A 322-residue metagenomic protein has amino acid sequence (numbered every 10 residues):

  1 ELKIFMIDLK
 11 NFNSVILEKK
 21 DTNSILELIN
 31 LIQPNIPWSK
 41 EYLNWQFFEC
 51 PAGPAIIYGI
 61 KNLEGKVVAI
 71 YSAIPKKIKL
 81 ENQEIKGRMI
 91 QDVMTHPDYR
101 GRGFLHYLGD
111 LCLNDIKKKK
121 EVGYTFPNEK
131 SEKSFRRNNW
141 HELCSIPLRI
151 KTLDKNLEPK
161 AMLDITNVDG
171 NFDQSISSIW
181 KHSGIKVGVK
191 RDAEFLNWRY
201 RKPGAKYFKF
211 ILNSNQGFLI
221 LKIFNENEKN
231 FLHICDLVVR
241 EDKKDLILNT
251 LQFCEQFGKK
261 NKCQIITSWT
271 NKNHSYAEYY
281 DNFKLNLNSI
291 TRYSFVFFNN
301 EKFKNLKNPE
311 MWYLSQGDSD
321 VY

Functional and structural regions predicted by a protein language model:
F5-K61, K66-V67, I85, M89 (+4 more regions): Short amphipathic alpha-helix that is part of the acyltransferase structural core
A55, K118-E121, A205, K260-C263: Short, high-confidence coil segments that cap the C-terminus of an alpha-helix and link into the following beta-strand
I56-G59, F208-L212: Hydrophobic beta-strand residues of extracellular immunoglobulin-like
G59, K66-K76, M89, M94 (+2 more regions): Conserved beta-strand in the GNAT
P75, V122-L163, I220-K244, L251-Y322: Active-site/acyl-donor-binding loops of N-acyltransferases
E84-P97, K229-E241: Conserved acetyl-CoA binding element of GNAT-fold acetyltransferases
T95, R100-N114, K244-Q256: Conserved acetyl-CoA-binding loop-helix of GNAT-fold acetyltransferases
K186-V189, A193, Y200, G204-F208 (+3 more regions): Long, repeat-rich segments with strong aromatic
